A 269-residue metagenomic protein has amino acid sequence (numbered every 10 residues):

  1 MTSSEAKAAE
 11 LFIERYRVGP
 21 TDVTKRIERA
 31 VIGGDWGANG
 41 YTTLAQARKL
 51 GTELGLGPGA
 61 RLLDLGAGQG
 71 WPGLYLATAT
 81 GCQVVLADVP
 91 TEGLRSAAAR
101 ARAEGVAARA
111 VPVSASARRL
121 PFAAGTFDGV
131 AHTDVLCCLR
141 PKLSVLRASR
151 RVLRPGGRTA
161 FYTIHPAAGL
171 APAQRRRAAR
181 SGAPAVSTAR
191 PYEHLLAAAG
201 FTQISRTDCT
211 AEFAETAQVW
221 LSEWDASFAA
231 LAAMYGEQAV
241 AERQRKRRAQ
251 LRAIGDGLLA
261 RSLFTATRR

Functional and structural regions predicted by a protein language model:
M1-V31: N-terminal, positively charged/glycine-rich alpha-helical extensions of SAM-dependent methyltransferases
G40-P58: Conserved alpha-helix/loop element of class I SAM-dependent methyltransferases that forms part of the SAM/SAH-binding
R61-R119: Class I SAM-dependent methyltransferase SAM/SAH-binding core
R118-G129: A short acidic, Gly/Pro-enriched loop at the edge of an enzyme's catalytic core that lines a small-molecule cofactor
G129-P141: A short SAM/SAH-binding and catalytic strip from SAM-dependent methyltransferases
L143-R158: A short glycine-rich, Lys/Arg-flanked "PGG" loop and its adjoining helix->strand segment in the class I
I164-P184: Short, glycine-/aromatic-enriched active-site segment of Class I SAM-dependent methyltransferases
T207-R269: Conserved Class I S-adenosyl-L-methionine
